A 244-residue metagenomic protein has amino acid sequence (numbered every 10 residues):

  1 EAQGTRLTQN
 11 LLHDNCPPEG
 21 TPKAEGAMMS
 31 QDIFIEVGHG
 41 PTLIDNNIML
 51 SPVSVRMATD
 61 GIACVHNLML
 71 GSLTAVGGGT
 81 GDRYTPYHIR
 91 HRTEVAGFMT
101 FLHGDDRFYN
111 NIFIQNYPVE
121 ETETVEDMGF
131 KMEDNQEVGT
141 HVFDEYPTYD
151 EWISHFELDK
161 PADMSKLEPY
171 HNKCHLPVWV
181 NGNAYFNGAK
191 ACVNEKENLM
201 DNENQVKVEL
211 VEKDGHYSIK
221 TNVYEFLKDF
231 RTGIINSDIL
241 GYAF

Functional and structural regions predicted by a protein language model:
E1-L240: Glycine- and acidic/polar-rich repeat regions and solenoidal domains
